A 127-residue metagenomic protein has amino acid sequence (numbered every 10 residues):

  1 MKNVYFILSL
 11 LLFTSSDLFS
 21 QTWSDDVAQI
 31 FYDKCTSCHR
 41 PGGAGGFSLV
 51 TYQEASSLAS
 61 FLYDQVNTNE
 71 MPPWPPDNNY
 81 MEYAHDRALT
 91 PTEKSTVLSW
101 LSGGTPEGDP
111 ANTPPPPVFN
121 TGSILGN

Functional and structural regions predicted by a protein language model:
M1-W23: Bacterial Sec-dependent N-terminal signal peptides
S20-N127: Aromatic- and Gly/Pro-enriched helix-to-coil junctions and flexible linker segments
